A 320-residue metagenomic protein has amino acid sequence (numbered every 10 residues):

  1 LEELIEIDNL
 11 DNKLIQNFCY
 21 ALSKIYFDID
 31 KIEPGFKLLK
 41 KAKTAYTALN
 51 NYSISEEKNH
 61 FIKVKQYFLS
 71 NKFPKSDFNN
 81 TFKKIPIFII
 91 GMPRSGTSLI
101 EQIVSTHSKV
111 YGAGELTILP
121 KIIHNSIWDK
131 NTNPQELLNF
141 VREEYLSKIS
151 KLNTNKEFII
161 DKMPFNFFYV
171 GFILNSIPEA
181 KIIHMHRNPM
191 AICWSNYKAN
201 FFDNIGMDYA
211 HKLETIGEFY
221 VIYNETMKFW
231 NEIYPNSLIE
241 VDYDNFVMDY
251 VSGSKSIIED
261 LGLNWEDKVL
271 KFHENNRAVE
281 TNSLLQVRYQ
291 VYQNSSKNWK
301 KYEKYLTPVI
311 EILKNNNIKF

Functional and structural regions predicted by a protein language model:
E2-K13, F18-P86, T132, N139-N153 (+3 more regions): PAPS-dependent sulfotransferases, especially Golgi type II membrane carbohydrate sulfotransferases
N79-N175, M185: Phosphate-binding active sites in nucleotide-utilizing proteins
G112, I182, L238-E240: Conserved beta-strand scaffold positions in the cores of enzyme catalytic domains, especially in NTP/NDP-utilizing
T117-I118, R187-I192, F246-M248: Conserved nucleotide-binding/hydrolysis micro-motifs of P-loop NTPases
P164-F165, N245-D249: Acidic, metal-coordinating catalytic cores used for nucleic-acid/nucleotide bond scission and strand-transfer chemistry
F168-G171, W194, V251: Short N-terminal helix/helix-N-cap motif within the alpha/beta-hydrolase-1
I173-Y197: Conserved phosphate-donor/acceptor-positioning beta-strand/loop module used by diverse small-molecule
